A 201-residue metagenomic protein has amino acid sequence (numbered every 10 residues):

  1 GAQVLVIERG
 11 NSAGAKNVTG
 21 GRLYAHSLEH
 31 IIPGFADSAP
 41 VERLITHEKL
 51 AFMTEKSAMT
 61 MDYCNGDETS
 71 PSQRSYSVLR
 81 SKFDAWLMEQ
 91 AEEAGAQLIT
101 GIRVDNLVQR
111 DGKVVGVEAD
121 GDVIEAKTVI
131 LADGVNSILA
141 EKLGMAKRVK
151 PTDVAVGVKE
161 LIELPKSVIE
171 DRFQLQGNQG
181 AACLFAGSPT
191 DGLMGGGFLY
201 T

Functional and structural regions predicted by a protein language model:
G1-V6: N-terminal Rossmann-like FAD-binding beta1-loop-alpha1 element of flavoenzymes
R9-S57: N-terminal FAD cofactor-binding segment of flavoenzymes
A13-A15, A58-M59, E68, I138-L139: Flexible loop/turn segments at secondary-structure boundaries
K16-G20, S75, L79, K150 (+1 more regions): Catalytic cores of large soluble enzymes that bind and process phosphate-bearing ligands
A58-T69, E125-K127: Short amphipathic beta-strand/extended segments with alternating polar/hydrophobic composition
T69-Q90: Short beta-strand to alpha-helix junction loop
W86, Q90-T201: Predominantly flavin-linked oxidoreductase catalytic cores and closely associated redox partners
